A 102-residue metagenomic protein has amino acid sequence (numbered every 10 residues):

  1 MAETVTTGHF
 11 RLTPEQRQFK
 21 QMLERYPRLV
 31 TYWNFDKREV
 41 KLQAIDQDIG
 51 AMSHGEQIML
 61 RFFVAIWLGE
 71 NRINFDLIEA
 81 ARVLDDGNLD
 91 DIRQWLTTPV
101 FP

Functional and structural regions predicted by a protein language model:
M1-M52, Q57, R61-V64, L68-P102: Extended, charge-biased low-complexity segments that typically form long amphipathic alpha-helices/coiled-coils
